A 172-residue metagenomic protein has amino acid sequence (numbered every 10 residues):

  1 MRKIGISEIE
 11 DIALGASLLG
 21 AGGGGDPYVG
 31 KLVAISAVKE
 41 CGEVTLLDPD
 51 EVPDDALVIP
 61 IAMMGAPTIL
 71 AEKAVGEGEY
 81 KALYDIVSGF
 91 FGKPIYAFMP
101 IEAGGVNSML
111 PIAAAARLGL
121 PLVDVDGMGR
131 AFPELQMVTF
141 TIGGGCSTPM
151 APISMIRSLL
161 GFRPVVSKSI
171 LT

Functional and structural regions predicted by a protein language model:
M1-S17, G92, A114-A115: Short, hydrophobic/aliphatic alpha-helical segments
E10-M63: N-terminal low-complexity or amphipathic/hydrophobic leaders
L19-G23, T45-P49, A97-P100, L122-G127 (+1 more regions): General beta-strand structural signal in soluble alpha/beta enzymes
D26-K31, Y80, I101-A113, G129-E134: Short glycine/serine/threonine-rich phosphate/pyrophosphate-binding segments that cradle anionic phosphate groups
S36, A113-A114: Hydrophobic/aromatic ligand-binding patch that stacks against planar heteroaromatic rings of cofactors or nucleotides
V52-P67, M137-T172: A structural-propensity feature for long, helix-poor, extended segments
V52-Y96: Glycine-rich oxoanion-binding loops at beta->alpha junctions
G105, M109, R117-S158: Active-site histidine-anchored catalytic micro-motif
